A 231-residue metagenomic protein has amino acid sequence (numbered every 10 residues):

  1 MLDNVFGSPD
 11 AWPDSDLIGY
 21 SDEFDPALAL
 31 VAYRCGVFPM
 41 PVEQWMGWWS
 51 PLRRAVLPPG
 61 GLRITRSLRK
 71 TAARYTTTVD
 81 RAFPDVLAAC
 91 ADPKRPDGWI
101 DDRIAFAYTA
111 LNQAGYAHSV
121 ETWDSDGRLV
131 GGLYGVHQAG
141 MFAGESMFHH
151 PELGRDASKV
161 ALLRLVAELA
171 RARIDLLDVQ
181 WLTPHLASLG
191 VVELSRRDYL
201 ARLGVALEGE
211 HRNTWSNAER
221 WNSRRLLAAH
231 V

Functional and structural regions predicted by a protein language model:
M1-V231: N-acyltransferase acceptor-side catalytic subdomain
